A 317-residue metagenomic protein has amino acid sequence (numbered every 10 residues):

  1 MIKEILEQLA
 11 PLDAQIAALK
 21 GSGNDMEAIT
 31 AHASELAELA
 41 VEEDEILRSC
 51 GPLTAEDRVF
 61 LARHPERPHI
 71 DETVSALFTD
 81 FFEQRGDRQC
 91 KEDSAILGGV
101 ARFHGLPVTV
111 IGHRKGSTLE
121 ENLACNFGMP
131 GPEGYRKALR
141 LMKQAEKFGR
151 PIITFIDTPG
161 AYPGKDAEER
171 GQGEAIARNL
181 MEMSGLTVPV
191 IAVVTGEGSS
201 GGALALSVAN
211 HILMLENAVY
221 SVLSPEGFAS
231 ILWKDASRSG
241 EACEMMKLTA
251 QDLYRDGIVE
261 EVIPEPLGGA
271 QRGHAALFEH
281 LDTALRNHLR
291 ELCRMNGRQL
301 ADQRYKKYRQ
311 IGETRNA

Functional and structural regions predicted by a protein language model:
M1-P107, A275-A317: Intrinsically disordered, low-complexity segments enriched in small/flexible residues
I2, I156-R286, R290, R294: Conserved catalytic cores of soluble enzyme domains, especially glycine-rich substrate-binding beta-alpha loops
L12, T54, V110, D157 (+3 more regions): Terminal peptide-recognition signature
H32, G134-R136, F228: Short, motif-level signal for alpha-helix interfacial/capping segments enriched in acidic residues and aromatics/proline
T54, G131, S224: Residue-level signal for threonine
V59-A62, L123-F127, G268-Q271: Short hinge/gating elements
R102-G185, P189-S200: Cleft-lining beta-strand/loop regions that shape enzyme active-site pockets
